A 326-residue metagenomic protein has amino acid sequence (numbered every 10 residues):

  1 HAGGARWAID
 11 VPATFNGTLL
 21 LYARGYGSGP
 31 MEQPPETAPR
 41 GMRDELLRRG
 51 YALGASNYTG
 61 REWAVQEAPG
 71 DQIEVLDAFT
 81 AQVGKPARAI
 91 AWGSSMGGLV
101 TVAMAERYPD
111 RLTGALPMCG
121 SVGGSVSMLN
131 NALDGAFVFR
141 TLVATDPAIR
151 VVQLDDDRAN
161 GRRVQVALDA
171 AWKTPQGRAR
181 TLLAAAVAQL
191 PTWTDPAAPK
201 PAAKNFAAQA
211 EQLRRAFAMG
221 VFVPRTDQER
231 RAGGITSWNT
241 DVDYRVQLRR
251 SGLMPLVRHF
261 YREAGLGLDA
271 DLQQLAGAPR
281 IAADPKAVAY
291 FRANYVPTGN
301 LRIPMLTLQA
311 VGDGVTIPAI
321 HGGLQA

Functional and structural regions predicted by a protein language model:
A2-E45, N57: Short, surface-exposed "cap/lid" segments of acyl-processing enzymes
T14-F15, V75-S95, R111: Gly/Ser-rich "nucleophile elbow"/oxyanion-hole loop immediately N-terminal to the catalytic nucleophile in hydrolases
N57-L76, V83, V126: Catalytic nucleophile-loop/oxyanion-hole region of alpha/beta-hydrolase and closely related hydrolase-like folds
G98-P109: Short glycine-enriched nucleophile-adjacent loop and the immediately C-terminal alpha-helix near the catalytic center
D110-V126: A conserved short beta-strand
S121-V296: Accessory cap/linker subdomain of secreted extracellular hydrolases
T307-Q309: Short beta-strand/loop motif that positions the catalytic acidic residue of the alpha/beta-hydrolase fold
G314-I320: Conserved alpha/beta-hydrolase "acid-adjacent" motif
